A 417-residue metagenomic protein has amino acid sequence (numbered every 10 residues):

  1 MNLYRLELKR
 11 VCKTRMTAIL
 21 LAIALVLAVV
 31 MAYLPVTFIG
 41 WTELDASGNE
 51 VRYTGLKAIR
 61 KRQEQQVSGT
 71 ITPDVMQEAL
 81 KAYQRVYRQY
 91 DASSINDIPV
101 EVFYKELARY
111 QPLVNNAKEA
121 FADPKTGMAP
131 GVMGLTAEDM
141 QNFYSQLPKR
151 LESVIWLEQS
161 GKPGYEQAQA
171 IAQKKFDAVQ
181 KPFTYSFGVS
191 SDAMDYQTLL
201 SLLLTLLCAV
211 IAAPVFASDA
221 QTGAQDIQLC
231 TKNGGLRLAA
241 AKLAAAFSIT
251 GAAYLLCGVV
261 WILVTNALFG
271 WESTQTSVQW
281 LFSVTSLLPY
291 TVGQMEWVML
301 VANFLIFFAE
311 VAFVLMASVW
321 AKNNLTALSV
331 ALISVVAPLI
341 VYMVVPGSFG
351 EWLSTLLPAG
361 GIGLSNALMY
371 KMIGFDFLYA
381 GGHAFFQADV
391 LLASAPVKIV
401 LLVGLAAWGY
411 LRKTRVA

Functional and structural regions predicted by a protein language model:
M1-L21: Aromatic- and glycine-rich beta-strand/loop motifs that create alpha-glucan
T17-L20, I306-V314, K371-A417: Alpha-helical transmembrane segments of multi-pass membrane transporters/translocases
L21-L25, L325-P338: Central hydrophobic cores of alpha-helical transmembrane segments in multi-pass integral membrane proteins
V26-M76, K81-A82, D139-D219, A240-W320 (+1 more regions): Secretory targeting signals
F38-L135: N-terminal, intrinsically disordered, polar/charged segments of Gram-positive cell-envelope systems that serve as
D219-D226: Hydrophobic transmembrane alpha-helix segments characteristic of membrane transport and insertion machinery
L229-G235: Short helix-to-coil transition segments within interhelical loops that connect adjacent transmembrane helices
L268-S277, P346-M372: Juxtamembrane non-transmembrane "cap" segments at the membrane-aqueous interface of multi-pass membrane proteins
